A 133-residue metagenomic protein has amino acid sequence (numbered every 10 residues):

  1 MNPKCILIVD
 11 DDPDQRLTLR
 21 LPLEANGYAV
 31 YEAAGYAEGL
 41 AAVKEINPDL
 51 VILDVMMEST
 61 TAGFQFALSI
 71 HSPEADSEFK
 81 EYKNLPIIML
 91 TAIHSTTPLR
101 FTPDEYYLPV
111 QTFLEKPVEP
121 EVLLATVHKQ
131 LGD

Functional and structural regions predicted by a protein language model:
V9-D10, A33, V51: Conserved sequence signature across two-component system core domains
P13-Y31: Two-component/phosphorelay signaling modules centered on CheY-like receiver
R16, E58-T60: The feature encodes the CheY-like receiver
E32-A41, A62-G63: Helix N-cap/capping motif at the beta->alpha junctions
I46-I52, M57: Active-site beta3 strand of CheY-like receiver
N47-D49, A75-I88: His-Asp phosphorelay/catalytic-motif detector in bacterial-type signaling
T61-Q65, S77-K83, I93-E115, E121 (+1 more regions): Alpha4 helix (beta4-alpha4-beta5 surface) of REC/receiver domains from two-component response regulators
